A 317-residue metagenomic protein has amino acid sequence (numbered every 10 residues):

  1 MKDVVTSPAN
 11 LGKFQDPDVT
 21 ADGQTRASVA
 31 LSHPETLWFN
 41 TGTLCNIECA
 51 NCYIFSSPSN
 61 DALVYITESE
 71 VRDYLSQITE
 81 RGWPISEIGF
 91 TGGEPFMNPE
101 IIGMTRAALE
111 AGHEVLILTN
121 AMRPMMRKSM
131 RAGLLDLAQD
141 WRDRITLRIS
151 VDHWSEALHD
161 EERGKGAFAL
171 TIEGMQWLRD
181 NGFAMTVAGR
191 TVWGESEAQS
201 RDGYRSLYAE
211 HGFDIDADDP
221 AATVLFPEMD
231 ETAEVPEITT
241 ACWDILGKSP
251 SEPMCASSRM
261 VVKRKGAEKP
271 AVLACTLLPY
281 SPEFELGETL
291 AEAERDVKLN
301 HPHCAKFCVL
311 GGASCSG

Functional and structural regions predicted by a protein language model:
M1-D3: N-terminal targeting signals for export/organelle localization
T6-S7, L11-G92, F96-A107, A111-E114: Conserved alpha-helical substructure of the radical SAM core
T36, T146, S257: Broad gene-expression machinery/nucleic-acid interaction feature
S59-D73, P95-W141, L147, V151-L170 (+1 more regions): Canonical radical SAM enzyme core domain
D73, Q77-R81, A107, L137 (+2 more regions): A generic secondary-structure signal
P84-I88, V115, W141-V151, G166-V235: Conserved C-terminal portion of the radical SAM core fold that forms the substrate/S-adenosylmethionine-binding
A209, P227-G317: Accessory C-terminal segments flanking Radical SAM cores
